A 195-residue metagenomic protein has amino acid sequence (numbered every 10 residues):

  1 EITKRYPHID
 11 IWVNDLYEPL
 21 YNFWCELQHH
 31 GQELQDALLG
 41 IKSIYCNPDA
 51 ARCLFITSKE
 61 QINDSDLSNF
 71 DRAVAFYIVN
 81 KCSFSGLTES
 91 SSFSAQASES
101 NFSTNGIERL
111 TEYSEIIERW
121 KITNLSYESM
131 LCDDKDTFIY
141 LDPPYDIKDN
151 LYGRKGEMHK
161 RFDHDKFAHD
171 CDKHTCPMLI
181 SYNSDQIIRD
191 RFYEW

Functional and structural regions predicted by a protein language model:
E1-Y45: Conserved S-adenosyl-L-methionine
I2, D170-H174: Hydrophobic helix-cap positions at the C-terminus of alpha-helices in RecA-like/P-loop ATPase nucleotide-binding cores
H8-D10, R119, T175, E194-W195: A generic structural signal for alpha->beta connector loops
P19, Q186-I187: Short alpha-helical
L27-G153, F162, K166, K173 (+1 more regions): SAM-dependent nucleic-acid methyltransferase catalytic core
C176-S181: Conserved beta-strand signature within the Rossmann-like core of class I S-adenosyl-L-methionine
I187-W195: Short, electropositive alpha-helical surface patch
